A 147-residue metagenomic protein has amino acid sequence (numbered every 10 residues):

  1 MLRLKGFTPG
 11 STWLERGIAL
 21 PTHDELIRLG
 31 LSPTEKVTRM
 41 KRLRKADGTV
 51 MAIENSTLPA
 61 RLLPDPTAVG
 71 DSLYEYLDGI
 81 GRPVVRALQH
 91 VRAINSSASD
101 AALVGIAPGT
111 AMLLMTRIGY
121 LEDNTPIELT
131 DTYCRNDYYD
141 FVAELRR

Functional and structural regions predicted by a protein language model:
M1-R147: All-alpha effector-binding/dimerization core of bacterial HTH-type transcriptional repressors
